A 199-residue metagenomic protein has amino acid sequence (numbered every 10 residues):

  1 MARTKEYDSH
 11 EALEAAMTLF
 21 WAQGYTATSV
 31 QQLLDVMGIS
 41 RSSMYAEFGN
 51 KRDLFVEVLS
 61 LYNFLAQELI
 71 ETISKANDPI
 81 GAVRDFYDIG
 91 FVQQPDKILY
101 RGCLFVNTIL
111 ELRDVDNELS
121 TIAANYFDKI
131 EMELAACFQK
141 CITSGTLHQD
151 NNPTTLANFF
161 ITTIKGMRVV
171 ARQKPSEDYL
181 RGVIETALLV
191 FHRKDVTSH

Functional and structural regions predicted by a protein language model:
M1-Q23, A27-I39, D53: Basic, helix-initiating cap at the start of DNA-binding domains
F20, S29-V30, R41, K51-Y62 (+2 more regions): Amphipathic alpha-helical segments enriched in hydrophobic/aromatic and basic residues that form the DNA-contacting
G38-F48: Short hydrophobic/aromatic patch on the recognition helix
E57, E71-Y100, P153-F160: Hydrophobic alpha-helical connector segments
Q93, A136, K140, F160-E177 (+1 more regions): Amphipathic C-terminal alpha-helical segment
D96-E118: Amphipathic alpha-helical segments used for helix-helix packing
R101, V106, N151-V170, T186-V190: Hydrophobic alpha-helical segments that form the core of small-molecule binding pockets and/or dimer interfaces
N117-T143, T155: Amphipathic alpha-helical packing segments from all-alpha helical-bundle domains
